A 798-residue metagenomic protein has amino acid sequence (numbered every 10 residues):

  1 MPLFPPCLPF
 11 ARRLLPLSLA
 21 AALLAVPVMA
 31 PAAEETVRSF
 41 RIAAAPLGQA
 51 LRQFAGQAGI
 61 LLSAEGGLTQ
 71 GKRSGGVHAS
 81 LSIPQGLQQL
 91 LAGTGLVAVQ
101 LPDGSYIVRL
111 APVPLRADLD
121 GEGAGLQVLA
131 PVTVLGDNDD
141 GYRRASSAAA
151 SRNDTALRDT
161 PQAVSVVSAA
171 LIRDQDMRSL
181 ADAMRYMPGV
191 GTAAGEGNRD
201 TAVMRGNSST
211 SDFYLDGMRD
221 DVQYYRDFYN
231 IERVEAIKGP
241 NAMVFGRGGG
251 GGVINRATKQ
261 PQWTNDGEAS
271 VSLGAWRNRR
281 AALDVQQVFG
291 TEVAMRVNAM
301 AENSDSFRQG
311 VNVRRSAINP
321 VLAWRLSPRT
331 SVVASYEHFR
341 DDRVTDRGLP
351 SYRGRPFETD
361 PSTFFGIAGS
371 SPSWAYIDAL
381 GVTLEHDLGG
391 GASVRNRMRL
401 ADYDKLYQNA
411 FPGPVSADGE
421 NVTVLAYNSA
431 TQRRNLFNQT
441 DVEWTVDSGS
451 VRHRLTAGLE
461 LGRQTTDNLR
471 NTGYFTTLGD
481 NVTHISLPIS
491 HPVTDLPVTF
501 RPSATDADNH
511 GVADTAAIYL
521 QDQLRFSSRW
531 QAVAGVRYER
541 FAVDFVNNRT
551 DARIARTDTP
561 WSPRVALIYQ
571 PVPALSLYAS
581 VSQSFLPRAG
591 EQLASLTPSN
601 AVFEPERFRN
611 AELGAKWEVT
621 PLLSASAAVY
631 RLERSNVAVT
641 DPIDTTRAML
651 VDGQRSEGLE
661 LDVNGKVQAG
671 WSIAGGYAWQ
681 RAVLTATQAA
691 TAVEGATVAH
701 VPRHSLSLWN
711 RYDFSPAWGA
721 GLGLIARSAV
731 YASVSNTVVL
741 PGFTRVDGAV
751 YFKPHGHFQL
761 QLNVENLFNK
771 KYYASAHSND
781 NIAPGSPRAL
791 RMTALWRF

Functional and structural regions predicted by a protein language model:
L61, V128-T264, L613: Acidic, small-polar-rich N-terminal luminal/periplasmic segments of exported/outer-membrane proteins
Y229-E232, M243-P320, L326-T330, D378: Outer-membrane beta-barrel translocator/receptor signature
E302-S306, I318-D387, L400-R433, G479-A507 (+2 more regions): Acidic/polar loop-and-plug regions of large Gram-negative outer-membrane beta-barrel proteins
A323-S327, R433, R452-T456, E460-Q464 (+6 more regions): Structural signature of Gram-negative outer-membrane beta-barrels, strongest in the C-terminal barrel of TonB-dependent
L380-Y403, A426-V546, K666: Face-selective signature of the C-terminal outer-membrane beta-barrel domain
L384-R399, Y403-F411, L577-Y578, P605-A686 (+1 more regions): Membrane-embedded beta-barrel scaffold of Gram-negative outer-membrane proteins
R631-E633, L650-S735, F768, T793 (+1 more regions): Gram-negative outer-membrane beta-barrel transporters
A726-S733, Y751-F798: C-terminal beta-signal and adjacent terminal beta-strands/loops of Gram-negative outer-membrane beta-barrel proteins
